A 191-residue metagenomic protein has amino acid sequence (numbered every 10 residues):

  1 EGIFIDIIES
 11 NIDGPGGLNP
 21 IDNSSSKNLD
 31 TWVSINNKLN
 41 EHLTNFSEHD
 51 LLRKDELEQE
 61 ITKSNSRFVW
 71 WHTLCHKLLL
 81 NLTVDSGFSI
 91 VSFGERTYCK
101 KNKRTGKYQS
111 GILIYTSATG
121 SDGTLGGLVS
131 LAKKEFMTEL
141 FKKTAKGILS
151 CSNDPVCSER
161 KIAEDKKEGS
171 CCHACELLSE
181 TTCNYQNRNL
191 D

Functional and structural regions predicted by a protein language model:
E1-D191: C-terminal accessory domains/tails appended to large, multi-domain proteins
